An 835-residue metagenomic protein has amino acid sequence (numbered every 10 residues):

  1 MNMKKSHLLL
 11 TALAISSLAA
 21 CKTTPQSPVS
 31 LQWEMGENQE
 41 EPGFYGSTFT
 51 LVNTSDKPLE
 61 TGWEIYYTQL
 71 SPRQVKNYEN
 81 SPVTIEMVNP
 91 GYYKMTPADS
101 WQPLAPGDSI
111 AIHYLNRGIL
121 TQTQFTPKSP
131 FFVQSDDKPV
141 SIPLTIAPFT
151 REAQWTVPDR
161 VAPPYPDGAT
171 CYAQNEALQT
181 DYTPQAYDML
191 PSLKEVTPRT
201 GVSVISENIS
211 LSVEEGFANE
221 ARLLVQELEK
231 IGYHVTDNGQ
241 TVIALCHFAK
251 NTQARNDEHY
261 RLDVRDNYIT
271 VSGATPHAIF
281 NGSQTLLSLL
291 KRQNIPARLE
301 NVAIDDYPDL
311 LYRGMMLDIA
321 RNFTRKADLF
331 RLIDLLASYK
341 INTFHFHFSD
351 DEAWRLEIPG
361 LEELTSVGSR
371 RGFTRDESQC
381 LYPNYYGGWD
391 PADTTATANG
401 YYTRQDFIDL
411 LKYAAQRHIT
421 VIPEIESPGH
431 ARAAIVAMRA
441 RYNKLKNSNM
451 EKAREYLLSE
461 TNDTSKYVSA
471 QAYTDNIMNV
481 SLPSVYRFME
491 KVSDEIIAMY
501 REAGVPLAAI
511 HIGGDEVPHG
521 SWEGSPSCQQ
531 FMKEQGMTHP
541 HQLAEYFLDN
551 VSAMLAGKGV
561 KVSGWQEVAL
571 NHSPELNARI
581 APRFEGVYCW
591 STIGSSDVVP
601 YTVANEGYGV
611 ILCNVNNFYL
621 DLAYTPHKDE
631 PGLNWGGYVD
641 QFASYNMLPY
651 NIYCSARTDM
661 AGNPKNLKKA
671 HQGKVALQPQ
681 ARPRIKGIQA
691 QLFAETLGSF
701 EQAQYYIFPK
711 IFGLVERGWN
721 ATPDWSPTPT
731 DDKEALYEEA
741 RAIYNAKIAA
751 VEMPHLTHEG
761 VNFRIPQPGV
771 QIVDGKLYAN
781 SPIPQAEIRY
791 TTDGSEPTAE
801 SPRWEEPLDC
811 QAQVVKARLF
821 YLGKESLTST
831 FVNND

Functional and structural regions predicted by a protein language model:
T23-T24, T126, F132-P308, G564-H572 (+1 more regions): Acidic, contiguous N-terminal accessory segments
T24-G43: Low-complexity, acidic Ser/Thr/Pro/Gly-rich terminal tails and inter-domain linkers that flank the onset of structured
Q39, K57-N89, K128-P130: Short acidic, flexible loop segments centered on an aromatic residue
T50-K57, S481-L482: Asparagine-centered strand-capping/turn motif at beta-strand->loop junctions
S212, D731-D835: Short, compositionally stereotyped local motifs that mark structural "simplifiers"
D257-N476, L482-R501, V505-A509, Q689-F693: Feature activates predominantly on carbohydrate-active enzymes
S469-F584, T592-S596, P600-T602: Active-site neighborhood of glycoside hydrolase catalytic domains
K561-A569, P574-V770: Flexible, acidic glycine-rich loops studded with aromatic residues
